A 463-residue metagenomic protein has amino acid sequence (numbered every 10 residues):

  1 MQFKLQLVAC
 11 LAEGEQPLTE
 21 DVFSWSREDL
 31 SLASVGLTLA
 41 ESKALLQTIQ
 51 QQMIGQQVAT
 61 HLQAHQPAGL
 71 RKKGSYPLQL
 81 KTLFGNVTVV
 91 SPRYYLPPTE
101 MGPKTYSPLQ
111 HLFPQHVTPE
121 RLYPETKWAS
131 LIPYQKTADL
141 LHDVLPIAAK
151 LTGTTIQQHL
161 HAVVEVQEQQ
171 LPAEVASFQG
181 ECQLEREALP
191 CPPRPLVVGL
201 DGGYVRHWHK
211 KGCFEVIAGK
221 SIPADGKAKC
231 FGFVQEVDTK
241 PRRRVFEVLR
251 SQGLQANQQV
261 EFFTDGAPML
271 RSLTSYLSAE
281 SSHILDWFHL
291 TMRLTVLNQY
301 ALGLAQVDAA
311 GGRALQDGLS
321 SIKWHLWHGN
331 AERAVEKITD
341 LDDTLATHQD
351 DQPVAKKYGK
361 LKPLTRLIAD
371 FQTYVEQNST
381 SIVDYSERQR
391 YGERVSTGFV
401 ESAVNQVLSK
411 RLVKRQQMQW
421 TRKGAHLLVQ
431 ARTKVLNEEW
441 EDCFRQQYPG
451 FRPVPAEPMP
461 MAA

Functional and structural regions predicted by a protein language model:
M1-Q51, R93-A463: Catalytic center-proximal scaffold of phosphoryl-transfer enzymes
L45-Q63: N-terminal "assembly arms/tails" that initiate or stabilize quaternary assembly in self-assembling proteins
A59-P114: An N-terminal low-complexity regulatory-tail signal and nearby short nucleic-acid-interaction modules
